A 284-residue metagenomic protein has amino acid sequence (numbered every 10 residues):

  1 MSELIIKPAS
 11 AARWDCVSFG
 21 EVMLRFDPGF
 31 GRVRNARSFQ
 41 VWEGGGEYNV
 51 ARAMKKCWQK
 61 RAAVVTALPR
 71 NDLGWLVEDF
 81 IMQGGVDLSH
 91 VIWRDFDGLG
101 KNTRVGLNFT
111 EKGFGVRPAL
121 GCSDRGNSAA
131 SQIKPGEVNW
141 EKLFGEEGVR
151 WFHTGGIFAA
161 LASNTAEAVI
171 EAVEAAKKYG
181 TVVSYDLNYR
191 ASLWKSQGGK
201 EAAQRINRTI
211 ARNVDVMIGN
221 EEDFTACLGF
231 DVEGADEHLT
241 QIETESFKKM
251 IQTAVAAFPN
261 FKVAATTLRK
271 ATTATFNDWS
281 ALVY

Functional and structural regions predicted by a protein language model:
M1-V33: Positively charged, low-complexity intrinsically disordered leader regions
N35-G44: Short pre-catalytic strand/loop immediately N-terminal to key active-site residues, enriched for Gly-Thr
W42, N49-A62, Q83: Alpha-helix C-terminal capping segments
Q59, K177-V182, F258-K262: A short helix->loop->beta-strand "cap" motif at the edges of active sites that frequently abuts
R61-G156: Conserved N-terminal subdomain of the carbohydrate kinase-like
A62, L88, V183-Y185, I218: Hydrophobic beta-strand scaffold residues
E167-G180, R205-N213: Catalytic-core regions built around general acid/base machinery
R190-Y284: Conserved phosphate/ATP/ADP-binding segment of small-molecule kinases
